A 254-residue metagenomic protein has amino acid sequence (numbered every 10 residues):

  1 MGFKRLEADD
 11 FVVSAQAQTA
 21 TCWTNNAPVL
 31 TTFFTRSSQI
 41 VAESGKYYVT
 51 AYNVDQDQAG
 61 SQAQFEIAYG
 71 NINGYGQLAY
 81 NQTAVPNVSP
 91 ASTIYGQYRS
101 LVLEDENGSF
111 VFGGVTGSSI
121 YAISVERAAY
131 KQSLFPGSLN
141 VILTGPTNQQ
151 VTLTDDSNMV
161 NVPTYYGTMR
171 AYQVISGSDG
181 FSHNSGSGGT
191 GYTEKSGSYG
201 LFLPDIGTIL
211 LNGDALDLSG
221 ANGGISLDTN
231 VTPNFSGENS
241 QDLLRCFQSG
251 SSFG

Functional and structural regions predicted by a protein language model:
M1-G254: Long, position-biased, composition-driven segments near the start of the mature protein
